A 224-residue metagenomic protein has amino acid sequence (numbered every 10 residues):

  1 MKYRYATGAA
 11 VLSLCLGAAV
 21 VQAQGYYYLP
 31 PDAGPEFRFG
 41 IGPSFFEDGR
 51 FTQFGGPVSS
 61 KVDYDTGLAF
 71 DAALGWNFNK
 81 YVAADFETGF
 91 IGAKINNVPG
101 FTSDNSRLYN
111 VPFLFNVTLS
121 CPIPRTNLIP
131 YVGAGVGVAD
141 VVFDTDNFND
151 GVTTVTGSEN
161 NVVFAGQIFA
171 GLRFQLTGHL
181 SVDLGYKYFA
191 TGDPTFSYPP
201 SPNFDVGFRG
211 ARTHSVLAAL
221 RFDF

Functional and structural regions predicted by a protein language model:
M1-P31: Cleavable N-terminal export/targeting peptides
Q24-Y28, P43-F45, A73-D150, G210-F224: Gram-negative (and chloroplast) outer-membrane scaffold detector with strong preference for beta-barrel transmembrane
P31, S60-T66, T102-Y109, T153-V162 (+1 more regions): Replace "Gram-negative outer membrane beta-barrel proteins" with "bacterial and organellar outer membrane beta-barrel
P31-A33, K80, I123-N127, L176-G178 (+1 more regions): Short coil turns and loop connectors of transmembrane beta-barrels in diderm outer membranes and organellar homologs
E36-R38, D71, L114-N116, Q167-F169 (+2 more regions): Membrane-embedded beta-strand positions in outer-membrane beta-barrel channels/transporters
P43-F70, S158-N161: Surface-exposed strand-loop-strand hairpins of Gram-negative outer-membrane beta-barrel proteins
G49-G56, N96-T102, V142-T153, T195-P202: Outer-membrane beta-barrel translocator domains and adjoining extracellular loop/strand segments of Gram-negative
A93, I168, R173, T177-F224: Predominantly the C-terminal beta-signal and adjacent terminal strand-loop region of outer-membrane beta-barrel
